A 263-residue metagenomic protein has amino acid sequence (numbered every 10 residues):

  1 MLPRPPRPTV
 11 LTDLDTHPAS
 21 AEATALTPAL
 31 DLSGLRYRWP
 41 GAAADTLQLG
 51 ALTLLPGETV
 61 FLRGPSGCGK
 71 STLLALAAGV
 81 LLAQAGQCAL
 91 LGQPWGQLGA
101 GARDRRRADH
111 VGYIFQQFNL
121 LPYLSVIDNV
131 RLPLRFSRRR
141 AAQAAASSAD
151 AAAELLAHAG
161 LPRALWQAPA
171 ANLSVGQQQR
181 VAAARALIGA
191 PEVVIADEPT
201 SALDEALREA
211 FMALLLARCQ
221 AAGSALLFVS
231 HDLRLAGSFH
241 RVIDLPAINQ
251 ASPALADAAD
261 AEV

Functional and structural regions predicted by a protein language model:
A78: Helix-to-loop junction immediately C-terminal to a conserved catalytic motif
G86-G96: Conserved ABC transporter NBD signature motif
P94, A144-A164: Conserved ABC ATPase "signature" region
W95-G112: ABC ATPase NBD coupling module
P169-L173, Q177: Conserved ABC ATPase signature
A190: Conserved catalytic motifs of ABC-family nucleotide-binding domains
V194-D197: Catalytic Walker B motif of ABC-type/P-loop ATPase nucleotide-binding domains
